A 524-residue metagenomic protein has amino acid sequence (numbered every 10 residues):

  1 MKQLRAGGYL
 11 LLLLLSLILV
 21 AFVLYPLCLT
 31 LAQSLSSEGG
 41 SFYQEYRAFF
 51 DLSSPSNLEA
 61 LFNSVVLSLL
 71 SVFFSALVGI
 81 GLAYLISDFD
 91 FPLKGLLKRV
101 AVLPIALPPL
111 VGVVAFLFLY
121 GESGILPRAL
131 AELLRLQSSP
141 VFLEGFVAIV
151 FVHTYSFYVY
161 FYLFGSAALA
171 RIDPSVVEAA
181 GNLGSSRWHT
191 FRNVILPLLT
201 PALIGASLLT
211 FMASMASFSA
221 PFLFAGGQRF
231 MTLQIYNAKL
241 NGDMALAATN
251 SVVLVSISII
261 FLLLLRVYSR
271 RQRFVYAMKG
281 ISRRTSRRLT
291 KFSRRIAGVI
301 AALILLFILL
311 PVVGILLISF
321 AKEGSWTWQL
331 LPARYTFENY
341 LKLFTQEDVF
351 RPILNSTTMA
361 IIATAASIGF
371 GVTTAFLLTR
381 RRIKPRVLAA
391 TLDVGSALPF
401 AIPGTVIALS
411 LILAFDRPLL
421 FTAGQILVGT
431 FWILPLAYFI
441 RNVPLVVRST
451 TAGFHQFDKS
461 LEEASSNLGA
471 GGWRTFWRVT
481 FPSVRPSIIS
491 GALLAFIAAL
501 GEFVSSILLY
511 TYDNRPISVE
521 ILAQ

Functional and structural regions predicted by a protein language model:
M1, F42-S53, Y335-F344, F476: A short amphipathic helical element positioned immediately N-terminal to and/or at the very start of a transmembrane
M1-Y9, N193-L196, S286-K291: Short, Lys/Arg-rich N-terminal segment immediately upstream of the first membrane anchor
G7-G39, S54-A170, L196-S219, L223 (+6 more regions): Membrane-water interface segments at the C-terminal ends of transmembrane alpha-helices in multi-pass inner-membrane
G40, H189, G226-T232, I260-R295 (+2 more regions): Feature of multi-pass inner-membrane transport and sensor proteins that recognizes transmembrane helices together
F118, S217-N241, T327-A333, F503-Q524: Glycine-rich helix-loop "coupling/hinge" segments at transmembrane-helix boundaries in multipass transporters
I172-V176, F457-L461: Short glycine/proline-centered loop/turn elements that form peptide/ligand docking sites
A180-G181, S465: The alpha-helix within a helix-turn-helix
L233-I257: Helix-loop-helix hairpin linking two adjacent transmembrane segments in secondary transporters
